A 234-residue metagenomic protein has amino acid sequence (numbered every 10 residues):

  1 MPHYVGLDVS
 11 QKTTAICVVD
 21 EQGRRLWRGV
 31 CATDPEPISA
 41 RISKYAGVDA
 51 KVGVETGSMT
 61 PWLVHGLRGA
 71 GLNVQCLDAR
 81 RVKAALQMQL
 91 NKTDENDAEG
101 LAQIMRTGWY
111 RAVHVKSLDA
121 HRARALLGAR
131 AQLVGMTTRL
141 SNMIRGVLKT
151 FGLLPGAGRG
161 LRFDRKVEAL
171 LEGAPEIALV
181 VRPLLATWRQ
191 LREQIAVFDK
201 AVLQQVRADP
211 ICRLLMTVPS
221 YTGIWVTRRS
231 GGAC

Functional and structural regions predicted by a protein language model:
M1-C234: A detector of single, family-specific signature residues that are central to catalytic or substrate-handling motifs
